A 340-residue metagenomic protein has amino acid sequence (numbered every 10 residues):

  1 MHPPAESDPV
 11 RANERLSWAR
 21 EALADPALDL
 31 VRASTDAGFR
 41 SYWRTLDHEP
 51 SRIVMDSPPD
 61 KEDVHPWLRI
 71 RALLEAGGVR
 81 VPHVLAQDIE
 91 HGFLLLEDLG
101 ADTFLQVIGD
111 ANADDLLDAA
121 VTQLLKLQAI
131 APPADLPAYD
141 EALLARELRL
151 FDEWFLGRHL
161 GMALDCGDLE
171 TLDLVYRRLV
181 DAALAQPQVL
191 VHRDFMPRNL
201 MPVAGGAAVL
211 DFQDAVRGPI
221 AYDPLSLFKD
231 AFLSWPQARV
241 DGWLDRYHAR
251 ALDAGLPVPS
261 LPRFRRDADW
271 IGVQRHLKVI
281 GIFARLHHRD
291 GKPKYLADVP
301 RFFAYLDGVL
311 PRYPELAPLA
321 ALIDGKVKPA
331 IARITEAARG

Functional and structural regions predicted by a protein language model:
M1-F93, V189, V203-A208, I323-G340: Conserved NTP-binding catalytic cores of kinases and kinase-like/nucleotidyltransferase enzymes across multiple kinase
P3, G281-G340: ATP/Mg2+ or Mg2+-diphosphate-binding catalytic cores that bind nucleotide phosphates or diphosphates via glycine-rich
V10, E14-R15, E21, P132-A138 (+4 more regions): An alpha-helical support segment within catalytic cores of ATP-dependent transferases
R32, F39-L46, V54, F93-L94 (+3 more regions): Active-site acidic catalytic loop and adjacent metal/ATP-binding pocket of ATP-dependent phosphoryl transfer enzymes
S34, R40-L144, R149-L150, L156-G161 (+2 more regions): ATP-binding pocket architecture of kinase catalytic cores
A113, D140, L164-D168, R266 (+2 more regions): Residue-level recognition of alpha-helical structural elements
L116, P187, H192, V216-R217 (+1 more regions): Secondary-structure capping and boundary motifs in well-ordered enzyme cores
D152-H159, I220-P257, W270-D290, F302-V309: Active-site activation/catalytic loop segments of kinase-like enzymes and analogous catalytic loops in related
